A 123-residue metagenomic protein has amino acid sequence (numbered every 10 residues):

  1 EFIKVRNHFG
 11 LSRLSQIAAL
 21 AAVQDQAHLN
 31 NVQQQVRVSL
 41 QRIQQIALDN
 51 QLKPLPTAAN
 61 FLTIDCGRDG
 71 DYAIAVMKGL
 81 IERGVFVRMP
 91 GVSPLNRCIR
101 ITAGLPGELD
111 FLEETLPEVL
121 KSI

Functional and structural regions predicted by a protein language model:
E1-L48, L52-L55: PLP-dependent aminotransferase class I/II
F9, F61, P94: Residue-level detector of flexible, active-site-proximal loop/helix-junction positions within diverse enzyme catalytic
A22-Q24, T63, N96, L116: Generic secondary-structure boundary signal with a strong preference for alpha-helix termini
D25, D69, V119: Phosphate/oxyanion-binding loops and surfaces in catalytic or ligand/nucleic-acid-binding neighborhoods
V36-R37, D49-R83, I99, A103: Conserved PLP-binding catalytic core of the aspartate aminotransferase-like
A75-R88, V92-I123: PLP-dependent enzyme catalytic core of the Aspartate aminotransferase-like
